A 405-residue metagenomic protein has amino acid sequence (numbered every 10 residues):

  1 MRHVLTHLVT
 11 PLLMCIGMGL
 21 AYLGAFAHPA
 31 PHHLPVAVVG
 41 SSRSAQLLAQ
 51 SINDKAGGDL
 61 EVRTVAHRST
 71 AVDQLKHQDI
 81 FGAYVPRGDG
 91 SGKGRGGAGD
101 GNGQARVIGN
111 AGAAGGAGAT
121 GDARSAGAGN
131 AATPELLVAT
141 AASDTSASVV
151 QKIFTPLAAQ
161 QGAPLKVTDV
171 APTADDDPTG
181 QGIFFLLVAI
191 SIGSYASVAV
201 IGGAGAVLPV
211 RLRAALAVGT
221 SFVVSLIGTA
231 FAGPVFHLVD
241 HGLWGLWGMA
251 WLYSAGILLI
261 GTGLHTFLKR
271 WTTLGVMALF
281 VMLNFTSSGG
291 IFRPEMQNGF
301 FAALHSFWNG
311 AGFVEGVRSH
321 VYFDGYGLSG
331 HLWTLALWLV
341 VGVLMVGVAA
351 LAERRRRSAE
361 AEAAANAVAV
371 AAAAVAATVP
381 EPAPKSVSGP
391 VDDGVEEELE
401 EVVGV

Functional and structural regions predicted by a protein language model:
M1, T6-S41, V138-D144, Q151-G228 (+2 more regions): Transmembrane helix-boundary elements of multi-pass transport/secretion proteins, especially ABC-type permease modules
P35-A56: Short, charged N-terminal beta->alpha structural module
I52-A159: Extracytoplasmic loops/domains of multi-pass membrane proteins
G182-S288: Transmembrane alpha-helical segments that form the functional core of multipass membrane systems
T266-V405: Generic detector of multi-pass transmembrane helix bundles and their immediately adjacent loops in polytopic membrane
